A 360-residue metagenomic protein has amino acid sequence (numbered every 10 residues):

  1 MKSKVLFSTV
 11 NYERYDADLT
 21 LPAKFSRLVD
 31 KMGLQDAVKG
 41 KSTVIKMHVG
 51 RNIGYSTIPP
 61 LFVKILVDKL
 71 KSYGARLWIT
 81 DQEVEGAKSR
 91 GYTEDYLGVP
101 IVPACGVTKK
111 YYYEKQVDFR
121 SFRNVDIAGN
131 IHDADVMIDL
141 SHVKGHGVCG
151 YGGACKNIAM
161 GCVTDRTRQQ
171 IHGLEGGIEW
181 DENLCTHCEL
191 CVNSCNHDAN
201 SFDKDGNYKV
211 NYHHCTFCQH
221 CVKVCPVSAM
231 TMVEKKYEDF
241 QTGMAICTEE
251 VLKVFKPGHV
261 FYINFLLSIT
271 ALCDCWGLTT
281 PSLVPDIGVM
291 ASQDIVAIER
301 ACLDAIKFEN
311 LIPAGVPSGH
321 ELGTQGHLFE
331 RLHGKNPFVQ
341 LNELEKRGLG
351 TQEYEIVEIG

Functional and structural regions predicted by a protein language model:
M1-G360: N-terminal and secondary-structure boundary signal
